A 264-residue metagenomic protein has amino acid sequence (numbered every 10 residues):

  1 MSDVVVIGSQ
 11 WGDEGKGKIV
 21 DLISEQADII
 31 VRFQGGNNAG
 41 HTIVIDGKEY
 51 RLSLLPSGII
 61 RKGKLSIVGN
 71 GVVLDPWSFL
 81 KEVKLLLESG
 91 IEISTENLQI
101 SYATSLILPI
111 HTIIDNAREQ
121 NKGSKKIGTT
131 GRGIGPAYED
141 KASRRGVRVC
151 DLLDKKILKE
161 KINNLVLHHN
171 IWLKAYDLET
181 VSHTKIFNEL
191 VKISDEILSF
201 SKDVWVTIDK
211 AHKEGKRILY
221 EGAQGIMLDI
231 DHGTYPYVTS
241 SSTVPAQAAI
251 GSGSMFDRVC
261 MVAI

Functional and structural regions predicted by a protein language model:
M1-I264: Non-transmembrane, aqueous-exposed alpha-helical and coiled segments at domain scale
